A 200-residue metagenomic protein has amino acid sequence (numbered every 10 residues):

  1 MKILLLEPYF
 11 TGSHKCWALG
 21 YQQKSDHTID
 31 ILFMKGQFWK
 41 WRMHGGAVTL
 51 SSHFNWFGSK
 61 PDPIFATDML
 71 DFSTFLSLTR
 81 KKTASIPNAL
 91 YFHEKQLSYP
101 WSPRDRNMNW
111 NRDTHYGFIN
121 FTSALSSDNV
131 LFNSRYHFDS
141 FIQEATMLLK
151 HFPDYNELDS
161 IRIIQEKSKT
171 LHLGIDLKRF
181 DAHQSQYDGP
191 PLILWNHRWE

Functional and structural regions predicted by a protein language model:
M1-F38, R42-P63: N-terminal subdomain of nucleotide-sugar transferases
K2-L5, F54-L78, T83-Y91, N129-L131: Short N-terminal targeting/anchoring amphipathic segment
L5-E7, L32, Y91, N133 (+2 more regions): Short hydrophobic segments within beta-strands
Y9-G12, M69-S73, G174-L177, E200: Short beta->alpha connector loops
P63-F65, K82-W101, R106-Y116, N120-F132 (+1 more regions): Active-site proximal beta-strand in glycosyltransferases
S127-A182: A short, active-site helix/loop in glycosyltransferases that binds the activated sugar's phosphate group
H172-R179, Q184-E200: Conserved donor-binding/catalytic core segment of Leloir-type glycosyltransferases
